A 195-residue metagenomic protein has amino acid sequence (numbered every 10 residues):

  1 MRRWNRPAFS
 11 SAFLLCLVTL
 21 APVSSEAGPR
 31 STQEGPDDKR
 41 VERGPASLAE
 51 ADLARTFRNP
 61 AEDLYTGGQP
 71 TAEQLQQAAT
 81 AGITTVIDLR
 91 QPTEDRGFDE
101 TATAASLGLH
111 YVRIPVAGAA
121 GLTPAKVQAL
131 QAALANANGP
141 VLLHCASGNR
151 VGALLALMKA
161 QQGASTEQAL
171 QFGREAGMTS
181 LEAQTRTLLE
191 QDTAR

Functional and structural regions predicted by a protein language model:
R2, S25-V141, A156-R195: Cys-dependent protein tyrosine phosphatase-like superfamily
R2-A12: Bacterial N-terminal signal peptides that target proteins for export
P7-F9, P22-V23, P29: Intrinsically disordered, low-complexity segments
S11-A21: Bacterial N-terminal signal peptides
V141-G152: A phosphate-binding catalytic loop at a beta-strand-loop-alpha-helix junction that coordinates phosphoryl groups
